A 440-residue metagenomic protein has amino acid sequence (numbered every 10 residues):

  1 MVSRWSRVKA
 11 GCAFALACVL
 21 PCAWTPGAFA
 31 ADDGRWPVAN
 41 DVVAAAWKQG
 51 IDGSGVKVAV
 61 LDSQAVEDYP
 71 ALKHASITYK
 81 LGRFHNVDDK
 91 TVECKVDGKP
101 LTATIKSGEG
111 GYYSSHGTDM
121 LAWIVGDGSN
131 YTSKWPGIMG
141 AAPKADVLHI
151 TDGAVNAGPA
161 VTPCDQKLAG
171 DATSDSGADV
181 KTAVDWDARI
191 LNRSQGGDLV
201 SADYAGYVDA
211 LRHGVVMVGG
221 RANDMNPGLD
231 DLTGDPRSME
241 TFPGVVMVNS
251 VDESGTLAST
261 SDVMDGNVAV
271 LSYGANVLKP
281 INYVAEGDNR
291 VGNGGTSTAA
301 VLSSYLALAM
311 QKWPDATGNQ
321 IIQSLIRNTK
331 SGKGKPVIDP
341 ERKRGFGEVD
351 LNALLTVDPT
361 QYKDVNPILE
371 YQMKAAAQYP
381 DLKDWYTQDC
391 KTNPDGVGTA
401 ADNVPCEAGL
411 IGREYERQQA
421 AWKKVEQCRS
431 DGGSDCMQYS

Functional and structural regions predicted by a protein language model:
M1-A30, S440: Secretory targeting and sorting signals
A17-P21, P26-G55, P70-A71, C436: Protease zymogen maturation seam
A45-K80, T91-K99, K106-A169, F242-P243 (+3 more regions): Subtilisin-like serine protease catalytic core
K57-D62, A122, D146-T151, V184 (+5 more regions): Structural recognition of the beta-strand scaffold that forms the well-ordered cores of secreted hydrolase catalytic
D62, R237-Q311: Extracellular S/T/G-rich loop segment that most often corresponds to the catalytic His/Ser-adjacent loop
S63-E67, F84-N86, S129-N130, G153-A157 (+5 more regions): Solvent-exposed loop/turn segments at secondary-structure junctions within structured extracellular/periplasmic domains
D152-S238, N289-G292, T296-A300: Substrate-binding/access-modulating region of protease and related hydrolase catalytic domains
W313-Y439: C-terminal subdomain of the subtilisin-like protease fold in secreted/lumenal serine endopeptidases
